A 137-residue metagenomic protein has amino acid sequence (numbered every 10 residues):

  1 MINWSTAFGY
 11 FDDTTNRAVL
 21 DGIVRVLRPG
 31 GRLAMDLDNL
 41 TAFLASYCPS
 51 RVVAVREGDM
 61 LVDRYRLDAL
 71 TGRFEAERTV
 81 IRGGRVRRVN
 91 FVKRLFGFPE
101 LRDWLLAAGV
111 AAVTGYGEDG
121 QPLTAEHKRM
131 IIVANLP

Functional and structural regions predicted by a protein language model:
M1-I2, S50-A54, I131-I132: Short, hinge-like loop/turn segments at secondary-structure boundaries
M1-T15: A short SAM/SAH-binding and catalytic strip from SAM-dependent methyltransferases
A7, N39, D119: Flexible, active-site-proximal loop/turn residues at the rims of small-molecule/cofactor binding pockets and catalytic
T14, A34-W104: SAM-dependent methyltransferase
T15-N16, E126: Residues at alpha-helix caps and immediate loop-helix transition turns in enzyme cores, especially N- and C-cap
R17-R32: A short glycine-rich, Lys/Arg-flanked "PGG" loop and its adjoining helix->strand segment in the class I
L33-A34, A112: A short hydrophobic/small-residue beta-strand
F98-P137: C-terminal lobe and adjacent flexible extensions of AdoMet/dcAdoMet transferase-like proteins
